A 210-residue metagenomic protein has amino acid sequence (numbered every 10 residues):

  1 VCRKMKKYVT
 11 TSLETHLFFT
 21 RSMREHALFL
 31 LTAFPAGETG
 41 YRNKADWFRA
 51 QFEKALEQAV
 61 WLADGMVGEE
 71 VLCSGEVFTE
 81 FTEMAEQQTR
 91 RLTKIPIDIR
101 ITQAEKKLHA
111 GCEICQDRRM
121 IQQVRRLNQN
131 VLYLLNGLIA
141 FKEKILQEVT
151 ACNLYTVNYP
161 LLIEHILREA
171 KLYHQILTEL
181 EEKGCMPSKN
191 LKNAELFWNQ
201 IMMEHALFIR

Functional and structural regions predicted by a protein language model:
C2-R210: Surface-exposed peri-terminal alpha-helical interaction modules
